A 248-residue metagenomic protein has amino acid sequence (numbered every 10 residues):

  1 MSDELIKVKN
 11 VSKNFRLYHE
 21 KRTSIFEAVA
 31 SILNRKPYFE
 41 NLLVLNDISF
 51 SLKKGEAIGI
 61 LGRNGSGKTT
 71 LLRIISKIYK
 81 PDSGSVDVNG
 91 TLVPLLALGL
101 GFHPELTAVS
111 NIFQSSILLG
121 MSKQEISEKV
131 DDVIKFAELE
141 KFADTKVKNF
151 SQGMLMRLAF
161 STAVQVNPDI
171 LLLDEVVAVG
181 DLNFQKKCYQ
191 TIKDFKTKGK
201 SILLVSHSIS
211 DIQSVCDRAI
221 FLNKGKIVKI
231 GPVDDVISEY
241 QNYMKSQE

Functional and structural regions predicted by a protein language model:
S2-V44, V233-E248: Pre-NBD coupling/linker segments of ABC/ABC-like ATPases
F26-L33, F113, E125-F142: Conserved ABC ATPase "signature" region
L61-R63: The feature captures the beta-strand-to-loop junction immediately N-terminal to the Walker
S206-H207: H-loop/switch region of ABC-family ATPase nucleotide-binding domains
I212-S214: A short, surface-exposed alpha-helical micro-motif characterized by mixed small hydrophobic and charged/polar residues
K224-G225, Y240: Conserved ABC ATPase "signature" C-loop
